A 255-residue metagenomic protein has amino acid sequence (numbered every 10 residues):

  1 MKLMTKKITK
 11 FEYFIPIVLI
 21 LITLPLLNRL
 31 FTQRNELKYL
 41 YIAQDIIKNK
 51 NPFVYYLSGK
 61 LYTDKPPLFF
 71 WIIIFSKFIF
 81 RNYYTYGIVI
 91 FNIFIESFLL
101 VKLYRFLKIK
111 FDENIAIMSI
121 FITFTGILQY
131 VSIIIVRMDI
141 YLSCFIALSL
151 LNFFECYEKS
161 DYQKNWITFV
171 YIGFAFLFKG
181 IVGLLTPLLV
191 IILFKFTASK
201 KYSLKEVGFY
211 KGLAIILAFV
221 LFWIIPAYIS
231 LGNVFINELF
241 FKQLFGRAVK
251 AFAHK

Functional and structural regions predicted by a protein language model:
K2-K255: Membrane-integral, polyisoprenol-dependent glycosyltransferases of the GT-C/oligosaccharyltransferase superfamily
